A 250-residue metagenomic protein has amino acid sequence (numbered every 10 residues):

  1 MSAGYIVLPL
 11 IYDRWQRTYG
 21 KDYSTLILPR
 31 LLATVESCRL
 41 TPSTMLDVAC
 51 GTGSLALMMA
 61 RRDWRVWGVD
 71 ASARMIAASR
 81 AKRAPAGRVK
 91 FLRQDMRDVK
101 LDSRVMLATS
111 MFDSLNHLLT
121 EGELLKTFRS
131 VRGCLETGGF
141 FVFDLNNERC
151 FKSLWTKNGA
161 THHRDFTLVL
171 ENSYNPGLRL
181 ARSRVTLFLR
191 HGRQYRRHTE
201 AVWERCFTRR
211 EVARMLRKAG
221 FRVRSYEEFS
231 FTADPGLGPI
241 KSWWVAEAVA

Functional and structural regions predicted by a protein language model:
M1-T41: Conserved class I S-adenosyl-L-methionine
P42-A49: Conserved class I S-adenosyl-L-methionine
G53-D98: Class I SAM-dependent methyltransferase SAM/SAH-binding core
K100-L107: A short acidic, Gly/Pro-enriched loop at the edge of an enzyme's catalytic core that lines a small-molecule cofactor
L125-T137: A short glycine-rich, Lys/Arg-flanked "PGG" loop and its adjoining helix->strand segment in the class I
V142-M215: SAM-dependent methyltransferase
R209-A250: C-terminal lobe and adjacent flexible extensions of AdoMet/dcAdoMet transferase-like proteins
